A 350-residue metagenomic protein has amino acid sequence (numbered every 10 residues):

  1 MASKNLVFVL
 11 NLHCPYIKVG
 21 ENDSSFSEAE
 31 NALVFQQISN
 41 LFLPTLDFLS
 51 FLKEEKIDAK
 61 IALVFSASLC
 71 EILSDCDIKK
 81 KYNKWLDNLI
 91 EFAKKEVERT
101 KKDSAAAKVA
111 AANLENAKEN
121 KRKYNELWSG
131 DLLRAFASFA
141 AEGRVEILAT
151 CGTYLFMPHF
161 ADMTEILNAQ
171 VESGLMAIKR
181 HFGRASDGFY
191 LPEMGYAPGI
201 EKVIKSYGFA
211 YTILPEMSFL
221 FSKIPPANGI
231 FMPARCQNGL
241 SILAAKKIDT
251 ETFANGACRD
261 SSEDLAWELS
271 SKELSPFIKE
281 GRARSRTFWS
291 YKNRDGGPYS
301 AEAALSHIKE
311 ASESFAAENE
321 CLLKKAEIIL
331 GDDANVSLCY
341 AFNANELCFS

Functional and structural regions predicted by a protein language model:
M1-S350: Carbohydrate-active enzymes and regulators
